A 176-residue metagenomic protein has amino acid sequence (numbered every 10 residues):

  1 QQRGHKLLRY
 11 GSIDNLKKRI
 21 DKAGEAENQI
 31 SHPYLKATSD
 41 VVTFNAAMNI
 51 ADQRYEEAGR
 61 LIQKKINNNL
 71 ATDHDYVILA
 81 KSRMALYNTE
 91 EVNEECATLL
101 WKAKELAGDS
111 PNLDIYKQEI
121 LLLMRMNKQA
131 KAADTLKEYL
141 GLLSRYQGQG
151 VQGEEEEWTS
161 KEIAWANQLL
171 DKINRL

Functional and structural regions predicted by a protein language model:
Q1, Y34-F44, L70-L79, S110-Y116: Generic helix N-cap/helix-start motif at coil->alpha-helix transitions
S12-S31, R54-N67, E91-E105, A130-G141: Alpha-helical repeat scaffolds
N28-L35, L70-A71, E105-D109, S144-R145 (+1 more regions): Helix-capping and short linker residues that terminate individual alpha-solenoid repeat units
L35-A37, A71, V92, P111 (+2 more regions): Structural signature of alpha-solenoid helical repeat junctions
D134, E138-L176: Terminal, low-structured helical/coil segments at or just beyond the last alpha-helical repeat
